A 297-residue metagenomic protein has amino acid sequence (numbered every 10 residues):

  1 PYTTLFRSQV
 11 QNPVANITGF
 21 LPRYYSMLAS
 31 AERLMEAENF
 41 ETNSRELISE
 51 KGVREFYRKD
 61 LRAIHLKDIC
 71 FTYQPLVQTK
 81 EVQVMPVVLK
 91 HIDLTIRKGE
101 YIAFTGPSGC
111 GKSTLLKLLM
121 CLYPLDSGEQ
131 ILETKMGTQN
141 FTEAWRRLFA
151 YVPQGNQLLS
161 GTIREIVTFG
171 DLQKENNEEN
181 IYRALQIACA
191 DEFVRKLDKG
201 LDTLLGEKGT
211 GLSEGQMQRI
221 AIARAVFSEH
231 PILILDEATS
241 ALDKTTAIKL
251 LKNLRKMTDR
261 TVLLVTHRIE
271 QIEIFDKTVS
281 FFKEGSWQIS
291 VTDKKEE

Functional and structural regions predicted by a protein language model:
Y2-L5: Short, small-residue-biased leader/transition segments that mark boundaries at the very start of proteins
S8-Q9, C189: Transmembrane helix-bundle signature of multi-pass membrane transporters/permeases
Q9-N39: Cytosolic ends of transmembrane helices, especially the final helix of ABC transmembrane type-1 domains
F20, E36-E50, Q74-L76, A190-V194 (+1 more regions): Short intracellular "coupling" helices and adjacent cytoplasmic loop segments at the cytosolic face of multi-pass
E55-E297: ABC-type nucleotide-binding domain
